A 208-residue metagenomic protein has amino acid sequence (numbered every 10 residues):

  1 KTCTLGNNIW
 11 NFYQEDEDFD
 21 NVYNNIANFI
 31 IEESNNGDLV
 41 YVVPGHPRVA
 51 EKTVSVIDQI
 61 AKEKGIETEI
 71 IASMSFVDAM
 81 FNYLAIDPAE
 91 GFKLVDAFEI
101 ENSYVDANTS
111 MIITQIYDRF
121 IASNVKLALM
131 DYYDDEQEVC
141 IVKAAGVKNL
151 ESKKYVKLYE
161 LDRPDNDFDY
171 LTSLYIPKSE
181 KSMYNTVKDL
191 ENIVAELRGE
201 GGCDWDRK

Functional and structural regions predicted by a protein language model:
K1-E69: Class I S-adenosyl-L-methionine
I31, N35-V40, S55-Q59, I66-G201 (+1 more regions): Beta-strand/loop-alpha-helix module characteristic of Rossmann-like adenine-cofactor folds
